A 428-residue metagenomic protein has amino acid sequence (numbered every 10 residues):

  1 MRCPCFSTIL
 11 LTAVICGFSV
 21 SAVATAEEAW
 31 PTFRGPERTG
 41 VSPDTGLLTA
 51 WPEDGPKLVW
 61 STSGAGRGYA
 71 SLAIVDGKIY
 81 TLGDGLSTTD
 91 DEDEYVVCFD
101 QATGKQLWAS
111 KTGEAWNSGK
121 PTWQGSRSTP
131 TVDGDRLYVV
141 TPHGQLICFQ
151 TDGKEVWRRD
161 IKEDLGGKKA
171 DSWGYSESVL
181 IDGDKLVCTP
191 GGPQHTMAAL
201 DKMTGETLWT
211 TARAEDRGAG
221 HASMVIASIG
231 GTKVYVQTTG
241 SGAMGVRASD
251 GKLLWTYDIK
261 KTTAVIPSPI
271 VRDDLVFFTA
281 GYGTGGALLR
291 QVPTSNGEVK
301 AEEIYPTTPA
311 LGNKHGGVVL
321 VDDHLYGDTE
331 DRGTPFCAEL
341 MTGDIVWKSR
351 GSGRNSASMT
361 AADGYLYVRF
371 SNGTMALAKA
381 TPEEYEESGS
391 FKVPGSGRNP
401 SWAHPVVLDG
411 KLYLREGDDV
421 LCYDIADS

Functional and structural regions predicted by a protein language model:
M1-S7: N-terminal secretory signal peptides that target proteins for export/translocation
S7-S21: Bacterial N-terminal signal peptides
V23-S428: Noncatalytic, solvent-exposed loop/strand surfaces of beta-propeller-type extracellular/periplasmic domains
